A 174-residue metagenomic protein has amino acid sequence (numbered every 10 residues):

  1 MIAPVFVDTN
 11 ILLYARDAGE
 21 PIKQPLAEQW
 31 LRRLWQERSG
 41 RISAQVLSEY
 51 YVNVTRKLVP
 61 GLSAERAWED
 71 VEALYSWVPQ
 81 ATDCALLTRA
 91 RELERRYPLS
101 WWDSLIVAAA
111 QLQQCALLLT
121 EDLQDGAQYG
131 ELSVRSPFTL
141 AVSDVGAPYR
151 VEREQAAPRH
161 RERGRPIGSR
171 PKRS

Functional and structural regions predicted by a protein language model:
M1-I42, K57-E65, D144-A147, E152-S174: Short, well-structured N-terminal submotif of metal-dependent ribonuclease cores
D8-N10, E49, D103, D122: Acidic active-site catalytic centers that drive phospho-/nucleotidyl reactions and related ester hydrolyses
A15, R33-E37, N53-K57, L74-V78 (+1 more regions): Alpha-helix C-capping/helix-to-loop hinge sites
E28, Q45, Y51-V78, A85: Active-site-proximal, substrate-binding regions of enzyme catalytic domains and RNA-binding/basic surfaces
R41, Q80-A81, R135: General small-molecule cofactor/ligand-binding pocket signal
I42-A44, L119-T120: Short beta-strand segments at enzyme active-site cores
P79-E121, P158-H160, G168: Active-site neighborhoods of divalent-metal-dependent phosphate/nucleic-acid chemistry enzymes
S104-G146: Acidic, metal-binding active-site segment of PIN/NYN-like and related structure-specific nucleases
